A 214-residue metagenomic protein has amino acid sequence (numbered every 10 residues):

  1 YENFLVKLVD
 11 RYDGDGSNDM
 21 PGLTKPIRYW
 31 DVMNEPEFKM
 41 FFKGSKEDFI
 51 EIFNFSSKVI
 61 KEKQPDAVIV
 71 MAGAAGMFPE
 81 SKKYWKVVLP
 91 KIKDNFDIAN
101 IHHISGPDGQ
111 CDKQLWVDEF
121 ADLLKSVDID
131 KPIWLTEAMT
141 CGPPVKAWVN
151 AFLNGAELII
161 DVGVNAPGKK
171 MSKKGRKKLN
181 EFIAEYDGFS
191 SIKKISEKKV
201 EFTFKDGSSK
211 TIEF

Functional and structural regions predicted by a protein language model:
V6-Y12, G16-M20, P26, K46-A147 (+1 more regions): Noncatalytic carbohydrate-binding groove/subsite architecture in carbohydrate-active enzymes
K25-I27, N34, H103, G163: Residues that line or immediately flank small-molecule/substrate-binding pockets and catalytic motifs
W30, N34, T136-E137: Active-site flanking residues adjacent to catalytic metal/cofactor-binding acidic residues
M33-K39, H103-D108: Conserved radical SAM core fold
K43: Second-shell loop/turn segments in exported
T140-F214: Aromatic- and carboxylate-lined catalytic core of secreted/periplasmic carbohydrate-active enzymes
